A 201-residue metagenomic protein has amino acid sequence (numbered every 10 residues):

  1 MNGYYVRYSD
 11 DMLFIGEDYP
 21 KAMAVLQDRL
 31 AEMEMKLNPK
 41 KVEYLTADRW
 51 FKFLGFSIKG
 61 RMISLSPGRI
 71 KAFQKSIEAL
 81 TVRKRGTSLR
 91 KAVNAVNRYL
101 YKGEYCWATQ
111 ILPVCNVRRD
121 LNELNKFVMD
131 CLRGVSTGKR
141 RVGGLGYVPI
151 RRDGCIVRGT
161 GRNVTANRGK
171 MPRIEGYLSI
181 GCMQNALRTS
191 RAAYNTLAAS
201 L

Functional and structural regions predicted by a protein language model:
M1-E32: Active-site palm subdomain of RNA-directed nucleic acid polymerases
Y8, K40-V42: Long, charged, glycine-rich C-terminal linkers/tails
M12, Y44, F51: Residue-level detector of flexible, active-site-proximal loop/helix-junction positions within diverse enzyme catalytic
L30-K40: An aromatic/glycine/proline-enriched structural segment found at the starts of mature extracellular/organellar domains
P39, A47-L201: Right-hand nucleic-acid polymerase module
